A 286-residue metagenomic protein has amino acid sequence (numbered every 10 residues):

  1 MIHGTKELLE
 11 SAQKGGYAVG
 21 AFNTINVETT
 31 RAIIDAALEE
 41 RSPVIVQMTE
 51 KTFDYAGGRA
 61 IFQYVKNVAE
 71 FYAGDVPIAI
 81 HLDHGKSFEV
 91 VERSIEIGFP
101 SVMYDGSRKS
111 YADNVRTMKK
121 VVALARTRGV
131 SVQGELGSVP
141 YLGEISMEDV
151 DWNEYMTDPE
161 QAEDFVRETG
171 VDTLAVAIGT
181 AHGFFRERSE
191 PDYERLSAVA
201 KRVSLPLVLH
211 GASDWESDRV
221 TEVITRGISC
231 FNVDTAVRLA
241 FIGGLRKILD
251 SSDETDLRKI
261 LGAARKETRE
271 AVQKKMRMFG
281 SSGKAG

Functional and structural regions predicted by a protein language model:
H3-S11, V27-T52, R59-D75, H84-R202 (+3 more regions): Alpha/beta enzyme core
T5-G20, E254-T255: Generic N-terminal amphipathic, Lys/Arg-enriched alpha-helix
V19, A79, S101, S131 (+1 more regions): Hydrophobic "anchor" residues on beta-strands that sit immediately upstream of conserved functional sites
T24, I80-K86, L205-S217: Glycine-rich beta-to-alpha transition loops that act as phosphate-gripper elements at the mouths of alpha/beta enzyme
H81, Q133-E135, V208, K275: Generic enzyme active-site microenvironment
R188-E190, R195, L205, L257-R265: Active-site-adjacent C-terminal substructures of enzyme catalytic domains
R246-G286: Extended, intrinsically disordered, low-complexity segments
